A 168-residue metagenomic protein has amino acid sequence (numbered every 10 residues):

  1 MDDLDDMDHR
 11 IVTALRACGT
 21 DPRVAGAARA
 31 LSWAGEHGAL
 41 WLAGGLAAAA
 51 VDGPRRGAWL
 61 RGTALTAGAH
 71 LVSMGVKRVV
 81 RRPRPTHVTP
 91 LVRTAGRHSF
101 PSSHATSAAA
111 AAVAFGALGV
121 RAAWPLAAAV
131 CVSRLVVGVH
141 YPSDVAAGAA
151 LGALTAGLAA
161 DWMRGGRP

Functional and structural regions predicted by a protein language model:
M1-A39, S73-R97: N-terminal transmembrane-helix/juxtamembrane module of multi-pass inner/ER membrane proteins
R23-G26, A30, R55, W59 (+3 more regions): Hydrophobic, aromatic-rich alpha-helical transmembrane segments and their membrane-interface anchor motifs
E36, V51-G53, V80-R81, V137-Y141 (+1 more regions): Short helix-capping/hinge motifs at transmembrane helix termini and TM-loop junctions
G38, L42, G62, T66-H70 (+2 more regions): Alpha-helical transmembrane spans of integral membrane proteins, capturing the lipid-embedded, hydrophobic core of TM
A47-L71: Interfacial segments of alpha-helical transmembrane regions
A48, S73-R81, G116, A159-R164: Membrane-water interface at transmembrane helix exits
T63-V80, R121-R134: Small-polar-interrupted transmembrane alpha-helices in polytopic inner-membrane proteins
V88-P168: Membrane-embedded catalytic cores of phosphoryl/pyrophosphoryl-handling enzymes
